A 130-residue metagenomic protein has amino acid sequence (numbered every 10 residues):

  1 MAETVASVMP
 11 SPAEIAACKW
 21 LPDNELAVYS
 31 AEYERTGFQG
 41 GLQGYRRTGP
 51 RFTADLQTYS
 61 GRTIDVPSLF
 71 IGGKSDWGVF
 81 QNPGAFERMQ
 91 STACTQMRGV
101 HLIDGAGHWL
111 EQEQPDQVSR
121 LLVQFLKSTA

Functional and structural regions predicted by a protein language model:
M1-Q81: Alpha/beta-hydrolase
L21-N24, R35-Q39, T95, D104 (+1 more regions): Alpha/beta-hydrolase-fold serine-hydrolase catalytic core, especially in secreted/extracellular enzymes
T48-G49, E87-T92, S119-L122: Short, low-complexity, polar/charged sequence segments that are solvent-exposed and flexible
L69-A106: Conserved loop-alpha-helix segment in the C-terminal half of the alpha/beta-hydrolase fold that carries the catalytic
Q96-A130: Catalytic active-site module of serine/aspartate enzymes centered on a nucleophile-bearing elbow/loop
